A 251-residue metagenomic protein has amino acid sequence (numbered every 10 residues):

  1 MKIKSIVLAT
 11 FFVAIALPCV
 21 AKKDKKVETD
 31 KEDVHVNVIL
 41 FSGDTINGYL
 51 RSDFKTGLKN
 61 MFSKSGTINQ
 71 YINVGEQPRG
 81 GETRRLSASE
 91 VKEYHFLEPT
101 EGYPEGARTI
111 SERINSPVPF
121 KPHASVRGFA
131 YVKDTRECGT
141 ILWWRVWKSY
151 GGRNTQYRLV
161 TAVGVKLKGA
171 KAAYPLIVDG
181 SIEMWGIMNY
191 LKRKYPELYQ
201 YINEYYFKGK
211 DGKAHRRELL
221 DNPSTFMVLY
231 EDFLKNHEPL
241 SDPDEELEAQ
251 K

Functional and structural regions predicted by a protein language model:
M1-K26: Bacterial Sec-dependent N-terminal signal peptides
I15-L17, D44, N222: Generic detector of short, well-ordered, non-transmembrane alpha-helical segments enriched in hydrophobic residues
C19-G48, P239-K251: Sec-dependent signal peptide cleavage junction
I39, V74-E76, A162-G169, D221-F226 (+1 more regions): Extended, compositionally biased low-complexity polar/Lys-Gly-rich tracts and adjacent boundary/linker regions are
Y49-Y206: Aromatic-patch recognition
Y201-A249: C-terminal partner/receptor-binding element of secreted or periplasmic proteins
